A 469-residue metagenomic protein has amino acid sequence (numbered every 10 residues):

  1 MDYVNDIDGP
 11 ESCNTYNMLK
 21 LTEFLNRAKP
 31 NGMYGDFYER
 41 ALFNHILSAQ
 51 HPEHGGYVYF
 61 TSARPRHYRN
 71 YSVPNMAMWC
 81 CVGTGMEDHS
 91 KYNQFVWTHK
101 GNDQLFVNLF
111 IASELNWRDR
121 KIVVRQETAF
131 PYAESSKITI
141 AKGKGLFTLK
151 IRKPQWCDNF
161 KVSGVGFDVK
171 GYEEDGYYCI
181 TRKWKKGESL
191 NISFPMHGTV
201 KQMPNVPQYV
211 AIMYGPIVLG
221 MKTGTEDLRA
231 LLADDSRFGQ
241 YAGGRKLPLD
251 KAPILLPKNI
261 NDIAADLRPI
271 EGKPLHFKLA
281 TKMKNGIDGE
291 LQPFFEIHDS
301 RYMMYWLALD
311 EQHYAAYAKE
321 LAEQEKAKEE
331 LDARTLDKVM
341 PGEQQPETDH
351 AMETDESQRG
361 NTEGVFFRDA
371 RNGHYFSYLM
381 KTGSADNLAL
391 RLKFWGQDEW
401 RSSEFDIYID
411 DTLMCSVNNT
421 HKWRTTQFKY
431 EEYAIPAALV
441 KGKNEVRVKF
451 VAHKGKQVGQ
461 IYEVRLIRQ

Functional and structural regions predicted by a protein language model:
M1-T15, V73-C81: Solvent-exposed loop and edge beta-strand segments that line ligand/cofactor-binding and catalytic clefts
N17-P30, T98, A141-G143: Well-ordered alpha-helical scaffold segments within catalytic/enzyme domains
N26-G35, G143, P154, I180: Carbohydrate-binding surfaces of carbohydrate-active enzymes
D36-N44, A49, G55-T139, E173 (+2 more regions): C-terminal beta-rich recognition modules with glycine/proline-rich loops and embedded aromatic residues
Y38, I151, L190-I192, L390: Hydrophobic, well-ordered secondary-structure elements that form the walls of internal hydrophobic environments
L115, V162-S163, I212, I407-Y408: Short aromatic-centered micro-motifs
L146-G164, L390: Beta-strand-rich binding/interaction modules
F167-G187, S193-P207, S357-N387, K393-R468: Beta-strand-rich ligand-recognition modules
